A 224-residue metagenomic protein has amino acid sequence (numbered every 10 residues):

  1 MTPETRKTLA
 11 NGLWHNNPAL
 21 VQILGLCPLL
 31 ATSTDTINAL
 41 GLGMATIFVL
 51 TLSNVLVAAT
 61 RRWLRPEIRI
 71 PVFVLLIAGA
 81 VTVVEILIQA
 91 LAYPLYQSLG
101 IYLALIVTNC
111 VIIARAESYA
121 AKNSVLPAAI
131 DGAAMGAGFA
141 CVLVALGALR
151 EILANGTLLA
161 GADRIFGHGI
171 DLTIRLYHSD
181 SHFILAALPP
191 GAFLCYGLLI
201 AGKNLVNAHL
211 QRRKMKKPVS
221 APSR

Functional and structural regions predicted by a protein language model:
M1-A10, R164-L172, L176, N207-R224: Intrinsically disordered, low-complexity non-transmembrane regions of multi-pass membrane transporters
L13-T32, G43-I47: The first (N-terminal) embedded transmembrane alpha-helix
L26-L30, T46-T51, A78-E85, V107-V111 (+3 more regions): Hydrophobic core segments of alpha-helical transmembrane domains in multi-pass membrane transport and ion-translocation
T36-L52, V72, Y96-V107: Structural signature of hydrophobic alpha-helical transmembrane segments
S53-P66, I113-N123: C-terminal ends of transmembrane helices
L64-I77, S98-A104, A128-D131: Cytoplasmic-side transmembrane-helix entry/capping segments in multi-pass membrane proteins
V83-S98: Transmembrane alpha-helix boundary signature
G132-N155: Hydrophobic alpha-helical membrane-insertion segments
